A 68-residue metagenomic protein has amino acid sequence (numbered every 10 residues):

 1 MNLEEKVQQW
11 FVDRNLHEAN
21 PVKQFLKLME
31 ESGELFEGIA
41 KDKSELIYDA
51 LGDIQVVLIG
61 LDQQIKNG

Functional and structural regions predicted by a protein language model:
M1-G68: Flexible "arm" and connector segments at domain edges
